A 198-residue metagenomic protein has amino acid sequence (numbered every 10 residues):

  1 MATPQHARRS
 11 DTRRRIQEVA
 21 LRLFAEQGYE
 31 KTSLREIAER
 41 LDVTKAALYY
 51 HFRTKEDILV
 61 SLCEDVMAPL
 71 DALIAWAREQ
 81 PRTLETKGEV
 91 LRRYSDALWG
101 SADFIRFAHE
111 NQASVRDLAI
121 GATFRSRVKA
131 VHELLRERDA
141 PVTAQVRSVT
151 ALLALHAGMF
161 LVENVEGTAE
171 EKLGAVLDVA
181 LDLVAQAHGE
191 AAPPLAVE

Functional and structural regions predicted by a protein language model:
M1-P4, A196-E198: Short, intrinsically disordered or compositionally biased N-terminal tails of bacterial proteins
A7-S10: An N-terminal structural lobe/cap that precedes and organizes the functional/catalytic core across diverse proteins
R15, V19, L23-D57, S61: Helix-turn-helix
V19-E26, P69-A77, A154-L161: Solvent-exposed, amphipathic alpha-helical segments
V43, A47, D103-F104, H109-E110: Localized chelating/binding microdomains that coordinate divalent metal ions or stabilize phosphate-bearing
S61, A72-F104: Hydrophobic alpha-helical connector segments
I105-R106, E110, D117-K129, L134-E198: Hydrophobic/aromatic-rich alpha-helical bundle segments in the mid-to-C-terminal region
